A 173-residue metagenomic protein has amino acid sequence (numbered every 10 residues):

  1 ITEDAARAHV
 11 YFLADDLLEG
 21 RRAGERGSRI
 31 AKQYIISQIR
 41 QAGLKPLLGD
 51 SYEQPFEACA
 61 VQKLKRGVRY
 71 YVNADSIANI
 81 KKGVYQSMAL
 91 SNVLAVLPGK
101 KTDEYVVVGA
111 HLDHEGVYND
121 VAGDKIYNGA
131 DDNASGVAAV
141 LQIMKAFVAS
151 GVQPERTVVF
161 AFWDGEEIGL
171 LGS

Functional and structural regions predicted by a protein language model:
I1-G24: Mature N-terminal segment immediately following signal peptide/propeptide cleavage in secreted/periplasmic
D4, A8-Y11, R29, Q33-S37 (+1 more regions): Solvent-exposed, polar/charged alpha-helical surfaces in well-ordered, non-transmembrane soluble domains, broadly
Y11-A14, L48, Q54-P55, N92-L94 (+2 more regions): Structural recognition of the beta-strand scaffold that forms the well-ordered cores of secreted hydrolase catalytic
L13, I39, G83-N119: Acidic/His- and Gly-rich active-site-bordering loop/insert found across diverse amide/peptide-bond hydrolases
L17-G20, I39, K45-P46, Q62-K63 (+3 more regions): Solvent-exposed loop/turn segments at secondary-structure junctions within structured extracellular/periplasmic domains
R21-V96: A non-catalytic alpha/beta surface segment that caps or lines the substrate-entry region of metallo-dependent hydrolase
G24, D50, V68, Y105-V107 (+2 more regions): Short, solvent-exposed loop/turn and secondary-structure capping segments
A89, A122-S173: Acidic/histidine-rich catalytic neighborhood of metal-dependent amide-processing enzymes
